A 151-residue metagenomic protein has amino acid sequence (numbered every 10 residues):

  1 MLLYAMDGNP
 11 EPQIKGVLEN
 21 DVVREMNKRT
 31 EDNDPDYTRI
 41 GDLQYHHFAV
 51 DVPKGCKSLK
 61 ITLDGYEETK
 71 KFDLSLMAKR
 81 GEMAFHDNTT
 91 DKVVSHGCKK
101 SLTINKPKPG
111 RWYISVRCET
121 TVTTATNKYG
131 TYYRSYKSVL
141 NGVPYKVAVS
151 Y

Functional and structural regions predicted by a protein language model:
M1-R24, Q44-H46, K70-S75, R111-Y151: Edge beta-strands of jelly-roll/beta-sandwich modules across compartments, strongly enriched in secreted/luminal
M6-N9, D36-N88, P107-R111: Acidic, Ser/Thr/Pro-rich low-complexity intrinsically disordered segments
E19-D36: Trp- and S/T/G-rich repeat-edge/linker motifs of beta-rich repeat architectures
N33-D34, Q44-H46, C98-S101: Short structured motifs
K57, G97-K99, R117-E119: Sequence contexts marking disulfide-bonded cysteines in secreted/extracellular proteins
H86-C98: Solvent-exposed serine/threonine-rich low-complexity stretches and specific carbohydrate-binding patches
S95-P107: Beta-sandwich interaction modules
